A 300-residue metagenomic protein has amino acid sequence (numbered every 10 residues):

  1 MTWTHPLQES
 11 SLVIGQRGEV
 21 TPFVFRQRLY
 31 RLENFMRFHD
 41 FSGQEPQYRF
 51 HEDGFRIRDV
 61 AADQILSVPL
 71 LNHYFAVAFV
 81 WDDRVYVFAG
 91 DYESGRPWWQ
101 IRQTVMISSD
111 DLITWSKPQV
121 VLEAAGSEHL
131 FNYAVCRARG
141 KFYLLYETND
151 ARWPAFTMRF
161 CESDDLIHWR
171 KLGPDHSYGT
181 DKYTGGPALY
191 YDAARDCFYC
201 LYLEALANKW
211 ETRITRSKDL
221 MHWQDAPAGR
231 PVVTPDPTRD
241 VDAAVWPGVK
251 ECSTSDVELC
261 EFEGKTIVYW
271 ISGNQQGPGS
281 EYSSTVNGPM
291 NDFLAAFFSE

Functional and structural regions predicted by a protein language model:
M1-E300: Carbohydrate-active catalytic/glycan-binding domains of CAZyme proteins, especially the secreted or lumenal ectodomains
